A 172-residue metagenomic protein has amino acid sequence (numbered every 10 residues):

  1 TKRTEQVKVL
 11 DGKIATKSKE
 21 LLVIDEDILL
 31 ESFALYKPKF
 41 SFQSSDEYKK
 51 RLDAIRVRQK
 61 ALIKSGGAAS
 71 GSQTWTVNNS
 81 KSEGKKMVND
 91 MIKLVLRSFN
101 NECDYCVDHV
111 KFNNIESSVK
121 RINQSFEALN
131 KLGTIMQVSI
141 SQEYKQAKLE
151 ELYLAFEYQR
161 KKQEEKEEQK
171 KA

Functional and structural regions predicted by a protein language model:
T1-A172: Non-catalytic accessory segments flanking enzymatic or RNA/DNA-binding domains
